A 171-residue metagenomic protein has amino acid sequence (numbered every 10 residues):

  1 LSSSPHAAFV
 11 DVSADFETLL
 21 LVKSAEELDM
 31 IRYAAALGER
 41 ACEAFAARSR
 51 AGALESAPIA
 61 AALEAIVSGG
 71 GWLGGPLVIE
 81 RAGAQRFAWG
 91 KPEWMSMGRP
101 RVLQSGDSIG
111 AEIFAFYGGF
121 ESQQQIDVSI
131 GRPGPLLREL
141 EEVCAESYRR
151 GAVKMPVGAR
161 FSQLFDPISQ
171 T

Functional and structural regions predicted by a protein language model:
L1-T171: Active-site neighborhoods and metal-handling regions in enzymes and metal-associated proteins
